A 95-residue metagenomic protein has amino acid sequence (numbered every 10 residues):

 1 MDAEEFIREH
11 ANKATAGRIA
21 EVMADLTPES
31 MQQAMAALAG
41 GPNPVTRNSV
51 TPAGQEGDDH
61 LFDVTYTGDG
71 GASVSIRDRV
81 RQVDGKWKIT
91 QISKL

Functional and structural regions predicted by a protein language model:
M1-T15: Short, low-complexity N-terminal intrinsically disordered segments enriched in polar/charged residues
E4-I7, I19, M23, R77: Extracytoplasmic/secreted envelope proteins and their assembly/folding machinery, especially bacterial periplasmic
A11-A36: Short, solvent-exposed secondary-structure junction/capping segments
Q32-Q82, Q91-L95: Surface-exposed, charged secondary-structure patches
